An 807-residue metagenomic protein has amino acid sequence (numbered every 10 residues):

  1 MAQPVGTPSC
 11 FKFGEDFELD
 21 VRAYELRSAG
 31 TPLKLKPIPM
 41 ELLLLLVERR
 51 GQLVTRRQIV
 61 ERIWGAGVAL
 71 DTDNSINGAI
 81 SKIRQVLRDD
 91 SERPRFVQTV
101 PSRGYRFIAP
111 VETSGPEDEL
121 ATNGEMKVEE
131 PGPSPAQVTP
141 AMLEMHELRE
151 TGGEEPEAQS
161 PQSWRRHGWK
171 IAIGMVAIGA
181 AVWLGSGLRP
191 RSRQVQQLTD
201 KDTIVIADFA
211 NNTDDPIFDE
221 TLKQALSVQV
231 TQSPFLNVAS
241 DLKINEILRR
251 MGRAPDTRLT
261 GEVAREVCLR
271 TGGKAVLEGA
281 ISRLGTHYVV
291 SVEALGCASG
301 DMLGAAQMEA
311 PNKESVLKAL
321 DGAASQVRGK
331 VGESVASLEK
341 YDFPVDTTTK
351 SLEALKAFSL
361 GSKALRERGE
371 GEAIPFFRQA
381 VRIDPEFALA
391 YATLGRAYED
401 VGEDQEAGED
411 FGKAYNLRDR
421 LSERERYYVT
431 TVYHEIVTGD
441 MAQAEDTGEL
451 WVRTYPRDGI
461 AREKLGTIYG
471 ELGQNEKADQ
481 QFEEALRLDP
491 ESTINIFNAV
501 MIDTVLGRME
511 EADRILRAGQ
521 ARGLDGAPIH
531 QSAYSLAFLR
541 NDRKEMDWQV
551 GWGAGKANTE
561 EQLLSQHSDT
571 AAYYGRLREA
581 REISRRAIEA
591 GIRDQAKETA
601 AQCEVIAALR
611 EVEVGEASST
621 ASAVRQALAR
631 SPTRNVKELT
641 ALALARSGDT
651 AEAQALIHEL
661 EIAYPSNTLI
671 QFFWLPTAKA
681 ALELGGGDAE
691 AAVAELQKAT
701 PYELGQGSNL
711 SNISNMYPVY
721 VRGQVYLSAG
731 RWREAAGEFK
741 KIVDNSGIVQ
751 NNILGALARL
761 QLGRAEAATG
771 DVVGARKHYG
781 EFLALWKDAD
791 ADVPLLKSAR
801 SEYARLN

Functional and structural regions predicted by a protein language model:
D20, E25-R27, T31-L33, M40-E41 (+12 more regions): Acidic, proline/glycine-rich low-complexity intrinsically disordered segments
E25, G30-P37, E41-R95: Positively charged, aromatic-enriched patches within helix-turn-helix-type DNA-binding elements, predominantly
N77, Q85, E92-E154, K350: A short linear beta-strand->loop->alpha-helix hinge motif most characteristic of winged-helix/helix-turn-helix
L352, S359, T393, V429-T430 (+13 more regions): "A position-specific structural signal for the A-helix of alpha-solenoid helical repeats
A354, A388-L389, S422-R424, G459-I460 (+9 more regions): Helix-start (N-cap) detector for alpha-helical repeat units in TPR-like alpha-solenoids, especially tetratricopeptide
A364, Y398, H434-E435, Y469 (+10 more regions): Residue at a conserved register position within TPR or TPR-like alpha-solenoid repeats
R382, Y415-N416, R453, R487 (+8 more regions): Amphipathic alpha-helical segments of tetratricopeptide repeats
E386, E403, D419-E423, R457 (+10 more regions): Short coil loop/turn residues that delineate tetratricopeptide repeat
